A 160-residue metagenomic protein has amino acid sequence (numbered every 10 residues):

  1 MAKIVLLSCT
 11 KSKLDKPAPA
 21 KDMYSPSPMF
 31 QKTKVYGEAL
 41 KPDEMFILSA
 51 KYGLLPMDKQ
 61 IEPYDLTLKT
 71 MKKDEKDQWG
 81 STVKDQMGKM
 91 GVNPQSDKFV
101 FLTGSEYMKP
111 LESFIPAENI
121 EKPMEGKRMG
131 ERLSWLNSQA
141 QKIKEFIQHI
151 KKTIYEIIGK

Functional and structural regions predicted by a protein language model:
M1-K160: Peripheral peptide segments
